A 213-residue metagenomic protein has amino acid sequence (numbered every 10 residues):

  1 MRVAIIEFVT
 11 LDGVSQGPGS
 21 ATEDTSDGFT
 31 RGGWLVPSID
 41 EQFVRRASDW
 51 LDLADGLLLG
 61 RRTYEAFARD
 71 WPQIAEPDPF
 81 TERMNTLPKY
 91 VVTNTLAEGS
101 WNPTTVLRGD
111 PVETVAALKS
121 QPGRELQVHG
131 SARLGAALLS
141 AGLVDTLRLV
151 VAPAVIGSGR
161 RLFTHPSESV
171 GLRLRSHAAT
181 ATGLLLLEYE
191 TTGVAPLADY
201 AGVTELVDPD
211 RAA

Functional and structural regions predicted by a protein language model:
M1-L143, P153-A213: Portal/gating segments that form or line small-molecule/metal binding sites
